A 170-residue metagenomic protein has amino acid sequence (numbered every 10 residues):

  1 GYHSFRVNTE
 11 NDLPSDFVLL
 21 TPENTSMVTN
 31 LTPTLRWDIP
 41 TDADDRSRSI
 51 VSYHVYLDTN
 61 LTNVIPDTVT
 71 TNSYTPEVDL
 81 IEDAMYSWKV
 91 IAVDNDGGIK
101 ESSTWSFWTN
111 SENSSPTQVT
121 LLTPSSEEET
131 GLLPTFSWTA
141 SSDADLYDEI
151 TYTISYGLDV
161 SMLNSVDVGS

Functional and structural regions predicted by a protein language model:
G1-V7, D96-E112: Extracellular fibronectin type III
N11-F17, N113-V119, P124: Proline-centered linker/hinge motifs at extracellular inter-domain junctions
N24, T29, E82-D83, S126 (+1 more regions): Surface-exposed loops/turns
L31-L35, L132-F136: Structural beta-strand segments of beta-rich domains
D38-R46, T139-D145: Acidic, Ser/Thr
S52-D83, E101, E149-S170: Recognizes extended acidic, P/S/T-rich segments that occur within or adjacent to Ig-like beta-sandwich modules
